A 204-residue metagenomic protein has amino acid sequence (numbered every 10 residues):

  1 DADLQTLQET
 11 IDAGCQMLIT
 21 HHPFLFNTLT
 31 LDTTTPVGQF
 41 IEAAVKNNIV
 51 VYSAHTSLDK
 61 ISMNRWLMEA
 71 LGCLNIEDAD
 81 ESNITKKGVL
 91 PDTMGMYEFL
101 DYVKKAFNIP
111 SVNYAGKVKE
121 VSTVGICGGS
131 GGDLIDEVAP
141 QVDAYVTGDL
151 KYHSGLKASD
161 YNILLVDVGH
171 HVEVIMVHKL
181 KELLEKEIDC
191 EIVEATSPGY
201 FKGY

Functional and structural regions predicted by a protein language model:
D1-Y204: Active-site catalytic microenvironments in core metabolic enzymes, especially phosphate/sugar-handling
